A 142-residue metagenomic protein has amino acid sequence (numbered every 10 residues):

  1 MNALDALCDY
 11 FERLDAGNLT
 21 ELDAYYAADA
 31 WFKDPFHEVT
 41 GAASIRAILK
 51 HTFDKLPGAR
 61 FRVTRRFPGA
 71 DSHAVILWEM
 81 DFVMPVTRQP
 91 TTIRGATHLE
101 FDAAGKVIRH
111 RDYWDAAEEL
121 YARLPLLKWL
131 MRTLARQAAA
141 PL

Functional and structural regions predicted by a protein language model:
M1-Y25: Short acidic-aromatic low-complexity motifs
L4, T20-E21, A27-A74: A solvent-exposed, acidic/Ser-Thr-rich amphipathic alpha-helical stretch
A6, E21, S44, E119 (+1 more regions): Exposed alpha-helical structural elements
C8, K33, P85-T87: A generic, residue-level signal for flexible/boundary positions that often mark functional hotspots
C8-L14, P35-T40, R109-H110: Short, exposed beta-strand "edge-strand" segments with a Pro/Gly-rich flavor and a Y/T-containing core
D54-R60, T64-L142: A beta-strand edge to alpha-helix "cap/lid" segment located at domain peripheries
